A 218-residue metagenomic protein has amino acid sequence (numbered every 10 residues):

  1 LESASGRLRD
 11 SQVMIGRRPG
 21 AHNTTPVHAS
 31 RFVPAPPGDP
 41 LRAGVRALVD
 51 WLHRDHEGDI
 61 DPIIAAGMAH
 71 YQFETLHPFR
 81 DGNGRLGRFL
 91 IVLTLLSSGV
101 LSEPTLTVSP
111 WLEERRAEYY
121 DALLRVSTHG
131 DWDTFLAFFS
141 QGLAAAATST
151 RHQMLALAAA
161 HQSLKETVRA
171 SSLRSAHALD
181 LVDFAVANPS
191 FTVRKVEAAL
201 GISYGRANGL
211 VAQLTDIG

Functional and structural regions predicted by a protein language model:
L1-G218: FIC/Doc superfamily catalytic core
